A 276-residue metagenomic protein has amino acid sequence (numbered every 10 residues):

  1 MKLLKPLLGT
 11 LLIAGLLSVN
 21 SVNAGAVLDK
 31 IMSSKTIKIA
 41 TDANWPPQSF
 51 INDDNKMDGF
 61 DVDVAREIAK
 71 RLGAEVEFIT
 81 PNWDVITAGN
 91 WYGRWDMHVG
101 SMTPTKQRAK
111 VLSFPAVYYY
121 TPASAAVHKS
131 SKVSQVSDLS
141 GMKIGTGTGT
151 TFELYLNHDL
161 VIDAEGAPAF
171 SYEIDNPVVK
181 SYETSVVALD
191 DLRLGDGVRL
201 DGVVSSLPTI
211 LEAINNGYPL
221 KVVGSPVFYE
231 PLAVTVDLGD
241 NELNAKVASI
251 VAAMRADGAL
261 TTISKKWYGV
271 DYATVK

Functional and structural regions predicted by a protein language model:
A24-S101, K246-V247, M254-D257, T262 (+1 more regions): Extracytoplasmic small-molecule ligand-binding "clamshell" domains of the periplasmic binding protein/Venus flytrap
A26, T151-V179, Y218, V222-V223 (+1 more regions): Ligand-binding clefts/hinges and TM-proximal coupling segments of bilobed small-molecule sensing domains
K38-P46, M57-K70, T103, S124-E183 (+1 more regions): Bilobed "Venus flytrap"/periplasmic-binding protein-like clamshell domains and structurally analogous long
A43, Y119-V127, Y172-I174, L207 (+2 more regions): Periplasmic-binding protein-like
D63-R71, S130-V133, S137-T151, L211 (+1 more regions): Extended ligand-binding regions for polar small-molecule ligands
R66, K70, E75-D138, P226: Acidic, polar ligand-binding/catalytic clefts
E77-A88, S131, F170-D191, E230: Short helix-initiation/N-cap motifs at beta->coil->alpha
V85, M102-K110, L154-D163, D190-F228: A ligand-binding cleft/hinge motif common to bilobed small-molecule-binding domains
